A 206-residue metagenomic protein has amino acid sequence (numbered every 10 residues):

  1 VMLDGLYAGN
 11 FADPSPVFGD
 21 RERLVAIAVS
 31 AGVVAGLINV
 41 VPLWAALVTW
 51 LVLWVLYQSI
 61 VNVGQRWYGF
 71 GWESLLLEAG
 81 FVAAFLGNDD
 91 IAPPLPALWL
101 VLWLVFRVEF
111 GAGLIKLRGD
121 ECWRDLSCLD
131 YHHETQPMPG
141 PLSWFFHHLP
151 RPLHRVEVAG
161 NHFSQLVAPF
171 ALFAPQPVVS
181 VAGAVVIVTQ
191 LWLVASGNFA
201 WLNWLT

Functional and structural regions predicted by a protein language model:
V1-T206: Alpha-helical membrane-anchoring segments
